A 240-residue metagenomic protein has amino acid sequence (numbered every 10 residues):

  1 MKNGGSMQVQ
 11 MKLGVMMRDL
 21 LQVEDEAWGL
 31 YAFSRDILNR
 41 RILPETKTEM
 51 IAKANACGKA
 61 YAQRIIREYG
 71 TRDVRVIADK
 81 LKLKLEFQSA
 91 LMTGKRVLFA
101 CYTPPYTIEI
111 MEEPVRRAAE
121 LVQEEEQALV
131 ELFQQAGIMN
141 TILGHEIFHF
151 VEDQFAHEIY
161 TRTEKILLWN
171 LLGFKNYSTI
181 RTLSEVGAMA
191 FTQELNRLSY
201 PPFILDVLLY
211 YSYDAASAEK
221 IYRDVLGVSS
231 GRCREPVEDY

Functional and structural regions predicted by a protein language model:
M1-L121, Q127-A128, L132: A metal-dependent hydrolase signature that marks the N-terminal structural subdomain at the beginning of catalytic folds
G70, A156-Y160, R197: Residue-level recognition of short, structured coil/turn motifs that connect secondary structure elements
T103-A119, Q134, A156-I159, K165-I166 (+2 more regions): Conserved binding/catalytic microenvironments
E126-I142: Long, positively charged binding patches that form subdomain-scale interaction surfaces for polyanionic ligands
T141-E158: Active-site recognition of the HExxH zinc-binding catalytic motif
T163-Y240: Metalloprotease/metallohydrolase-associated module, dominated by Zn2+-dependent proteases
